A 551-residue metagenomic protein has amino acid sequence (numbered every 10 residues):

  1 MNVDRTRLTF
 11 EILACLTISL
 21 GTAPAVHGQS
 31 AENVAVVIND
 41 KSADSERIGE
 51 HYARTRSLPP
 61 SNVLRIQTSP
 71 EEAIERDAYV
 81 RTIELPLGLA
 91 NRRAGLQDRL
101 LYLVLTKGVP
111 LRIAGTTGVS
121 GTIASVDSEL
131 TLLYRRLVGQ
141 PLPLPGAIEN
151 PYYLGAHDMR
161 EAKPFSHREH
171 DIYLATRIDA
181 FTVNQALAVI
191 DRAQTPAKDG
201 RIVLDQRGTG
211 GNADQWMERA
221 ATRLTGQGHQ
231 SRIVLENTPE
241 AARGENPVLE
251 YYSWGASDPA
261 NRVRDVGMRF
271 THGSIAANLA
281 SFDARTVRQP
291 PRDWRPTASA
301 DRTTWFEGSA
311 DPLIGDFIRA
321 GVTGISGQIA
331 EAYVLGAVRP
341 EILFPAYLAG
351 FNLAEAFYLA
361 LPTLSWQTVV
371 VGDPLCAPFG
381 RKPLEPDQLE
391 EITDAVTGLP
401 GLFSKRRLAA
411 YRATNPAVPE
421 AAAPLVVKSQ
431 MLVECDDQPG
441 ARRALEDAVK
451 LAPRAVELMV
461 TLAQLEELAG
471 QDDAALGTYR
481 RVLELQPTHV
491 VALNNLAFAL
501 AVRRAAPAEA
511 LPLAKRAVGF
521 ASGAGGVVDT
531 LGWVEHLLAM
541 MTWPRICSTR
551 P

Functional and structural regions predicted by a protein language model:
Q29-P424, C435: Cysteine-dependent hydrolase recognition
V427, T461, N495-L496, T530: Canonical tetratricopeptide repeat
Q430, Q464, F498-A499, W533: Residue-level recognition of tetratricopeptide repeat
E434, L468-A469, V502-R503, L537-L538: Register position in tetratricopeptide repeats
